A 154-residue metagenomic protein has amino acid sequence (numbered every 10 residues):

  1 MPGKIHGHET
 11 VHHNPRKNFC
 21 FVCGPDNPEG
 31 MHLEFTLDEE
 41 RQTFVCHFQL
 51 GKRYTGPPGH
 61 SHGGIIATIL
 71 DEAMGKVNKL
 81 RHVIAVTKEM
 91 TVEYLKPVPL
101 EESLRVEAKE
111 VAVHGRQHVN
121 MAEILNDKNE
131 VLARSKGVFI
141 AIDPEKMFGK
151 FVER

Functional and structural regions predicted by a protein language model:
M1-H12, V98-L100, V111-R154: HotDog/MaoC-like acyl-thioester-processing domains
M1-H47, G51-K52: Non-catalytic linker/capping segments at the edges of enzyme domains
T36-D38, K109-V113: Short beta-strand micro-motifs enriched in acidic
V45-T68: A conserved, well-ordered hydrophobic junction motif at loop->secondary-structure transitions
H47-Q49, T91-E93, E107-K109, E123 (+1 more regions): Residue-level recognition of well-ordered beta-strand positions that form the cores of beta-sheet-rich folds across
G56-G59, G63-G64, G75, E101 (+2 more regions): Glycine-centered flexibility sites
E72-R105: Hydrophobic beta-strand-centered segment that forms part of the acyl-chain substrate-binding groove
